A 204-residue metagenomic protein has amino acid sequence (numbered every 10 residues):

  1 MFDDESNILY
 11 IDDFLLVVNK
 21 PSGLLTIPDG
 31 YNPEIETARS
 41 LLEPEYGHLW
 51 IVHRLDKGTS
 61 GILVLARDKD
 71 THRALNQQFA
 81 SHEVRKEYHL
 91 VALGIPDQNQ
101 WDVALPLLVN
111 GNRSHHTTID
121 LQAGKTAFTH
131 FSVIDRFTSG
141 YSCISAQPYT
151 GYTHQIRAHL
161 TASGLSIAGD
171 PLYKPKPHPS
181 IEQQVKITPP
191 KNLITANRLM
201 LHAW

Functional and structural regions predicted by a protein language model:
M1-W204: RNA pseudouridine synthases
